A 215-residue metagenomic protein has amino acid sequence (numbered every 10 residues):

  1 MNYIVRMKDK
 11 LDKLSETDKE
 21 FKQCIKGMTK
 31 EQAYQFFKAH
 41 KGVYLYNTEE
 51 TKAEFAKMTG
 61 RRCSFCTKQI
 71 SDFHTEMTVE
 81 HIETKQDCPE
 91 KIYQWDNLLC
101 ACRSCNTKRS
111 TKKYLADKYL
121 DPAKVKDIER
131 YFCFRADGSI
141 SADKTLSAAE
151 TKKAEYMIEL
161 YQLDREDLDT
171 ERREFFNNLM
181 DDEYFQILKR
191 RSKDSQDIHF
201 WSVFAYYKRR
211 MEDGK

Functional and structural regions predicted by a protein language model:
M1-M28, D213-K215: Long, charged N-terminal interaction/targeting segments
R6-D9, N47-F55, N106, I128: Short charge-dense sequence patches
D18-F65, C88-I92: Short, charged surface segments at domain edges that flank catalytic/cofactor-binding sites
F36, Y44, T59, Q69-T75 (+6 more regions): Hydrophobic N-terminal alpha-helices or hydrophobic patches in metabolic proteins across all domains of life
F65-C100, R109-K126, R130: Histidine-centered nuclease catalytic patch
R103: Conserved active-site neighborhood of enzyme catalytic/cofactor-binding cores
R109-L179: Conserved, surface-exposed functional patches that form binding/active-site neighborhoods
A149-K215: C-terminal, charged low-complexity interaction regions
